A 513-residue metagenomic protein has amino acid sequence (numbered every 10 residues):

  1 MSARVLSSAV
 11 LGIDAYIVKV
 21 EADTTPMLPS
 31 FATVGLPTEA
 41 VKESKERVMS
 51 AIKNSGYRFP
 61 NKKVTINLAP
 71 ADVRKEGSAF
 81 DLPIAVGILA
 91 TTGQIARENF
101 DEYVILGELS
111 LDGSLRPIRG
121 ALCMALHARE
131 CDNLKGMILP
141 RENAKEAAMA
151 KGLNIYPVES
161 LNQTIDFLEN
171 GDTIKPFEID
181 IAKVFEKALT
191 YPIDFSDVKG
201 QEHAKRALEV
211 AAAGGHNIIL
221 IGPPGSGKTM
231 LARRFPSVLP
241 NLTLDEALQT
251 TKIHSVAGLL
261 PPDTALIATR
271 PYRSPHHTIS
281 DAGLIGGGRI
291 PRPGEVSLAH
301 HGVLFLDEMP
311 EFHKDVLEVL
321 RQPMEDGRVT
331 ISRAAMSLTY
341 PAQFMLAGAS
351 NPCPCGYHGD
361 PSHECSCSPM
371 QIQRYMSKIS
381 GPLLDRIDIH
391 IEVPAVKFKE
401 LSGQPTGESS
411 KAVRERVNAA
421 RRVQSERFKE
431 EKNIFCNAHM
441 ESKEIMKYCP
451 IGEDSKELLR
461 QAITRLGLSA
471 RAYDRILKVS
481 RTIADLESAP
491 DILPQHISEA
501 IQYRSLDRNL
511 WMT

Functional and structural regions predicted by a protein language model:
M1-I219, P223-S226, A472-Y473, V479 (+1 more regions): Peripheral, non-AAA+ core regions of ATP-driven protein-machinery
V18-T24, L284, D388-I391: Short beta-strand elements
V34, A40-K45, P60, N67-G77 (+2 more regions): Basic, amphipathic alpha-helical bundle interface domains used for macromolecular binding and assembly
L111, L304-F305, E311-F312, F398: Residues immediately C-terminal
E209, L266, R270-P271, D281-L304 (+1 more regions): Conserved alpha-helical scaffold flanking the Walker A/P-loop in AAA+ ATPase domains
L220-P261: Walker A/P-loop
E246-S280, G287-G288, P394, F435-K443 (+1 more regions): Conserved inter-motif catalytic segment of the P-loop NTP-binding fold
H301, D307-E308, V319: Walker B catalytic acidic pair
